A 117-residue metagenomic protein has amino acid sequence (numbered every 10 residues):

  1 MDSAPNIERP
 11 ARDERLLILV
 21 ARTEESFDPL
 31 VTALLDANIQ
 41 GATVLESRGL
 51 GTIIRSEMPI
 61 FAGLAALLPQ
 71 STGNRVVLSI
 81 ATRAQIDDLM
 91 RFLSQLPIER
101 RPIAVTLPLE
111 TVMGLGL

Functional and structural regions predicted by a protein language model:
M1-L117: Positively charged, small/polar-rich N-terminal and surface patches that mediate targeting and assembly and bind
